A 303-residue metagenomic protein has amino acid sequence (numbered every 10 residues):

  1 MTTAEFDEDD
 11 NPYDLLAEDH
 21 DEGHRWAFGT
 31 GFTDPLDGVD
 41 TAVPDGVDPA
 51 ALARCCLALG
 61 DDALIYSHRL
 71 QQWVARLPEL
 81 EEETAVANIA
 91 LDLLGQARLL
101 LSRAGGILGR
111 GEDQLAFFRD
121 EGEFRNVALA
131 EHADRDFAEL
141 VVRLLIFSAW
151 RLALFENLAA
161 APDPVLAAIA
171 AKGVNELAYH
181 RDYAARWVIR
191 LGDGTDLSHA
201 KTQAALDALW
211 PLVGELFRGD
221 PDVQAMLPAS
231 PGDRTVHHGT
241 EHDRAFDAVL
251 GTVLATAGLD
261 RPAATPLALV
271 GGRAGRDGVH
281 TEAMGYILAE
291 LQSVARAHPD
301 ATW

Functional and structural regions predicted by a protein language model:
M1-D48: Extreme N-terminal leader/anchor segments
D7, A200-W303: Extended, helix-rich structural scaffolds rather than catalytic motifs
P12, E18, A90-F118, A185-W187: Conserved alpha-helical segments that form or flank metal/cofactor-binding pockets of metalloenzymes
D37-C55, F118-L144, G194-T195, L209-D233: Acidic/His metal-coordination segments adjacent to aromatic residues that form catalytic metal sites in metalloenzymes
D45-L77, D134-A161, F217: Alpha-helical bundle segments that constitute or directly flank the non-heme di-iron/ferroxidase center
A51-A58, L77-Q96, L140, V165-L177: Alpha-helical scaffold segments that form or flank carboxylate-/histidine-based iron centers
Q72-T84, L154-K172, R186-K201, G219-G232: Inter-helical turn/loop segments and adjacent helix faces that build the functional surface of alpha-helical bundle
E112-R186, K201-G214: Active-site-proximal alpha-helical scaffolds that flank and shape metal-associated catalytic sites
